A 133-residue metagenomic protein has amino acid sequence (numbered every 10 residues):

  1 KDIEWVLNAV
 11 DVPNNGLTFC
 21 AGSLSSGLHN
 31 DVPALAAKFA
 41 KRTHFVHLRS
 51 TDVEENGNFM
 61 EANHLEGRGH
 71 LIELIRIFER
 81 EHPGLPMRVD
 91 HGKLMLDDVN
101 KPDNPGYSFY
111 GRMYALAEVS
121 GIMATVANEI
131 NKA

Functional and structural regions predicted by a protein language model:
K1-A133: Histidine-acidic metal/acid-base catalytic patches
